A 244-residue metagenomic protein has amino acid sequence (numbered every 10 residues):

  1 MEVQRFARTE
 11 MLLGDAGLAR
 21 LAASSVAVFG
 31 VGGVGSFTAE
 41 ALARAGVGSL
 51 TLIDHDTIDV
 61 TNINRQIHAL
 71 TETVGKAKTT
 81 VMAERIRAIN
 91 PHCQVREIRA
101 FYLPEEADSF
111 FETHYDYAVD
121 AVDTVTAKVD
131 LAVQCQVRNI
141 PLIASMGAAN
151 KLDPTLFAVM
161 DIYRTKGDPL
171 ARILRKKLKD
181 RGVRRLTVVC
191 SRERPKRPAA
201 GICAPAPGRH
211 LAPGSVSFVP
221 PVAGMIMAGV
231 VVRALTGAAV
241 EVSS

Functional and structural regions predicted by a protein language model:
M1-A27: N-terminal charged helix/coil linker that caps or initiates catalytic domains
E2, T113-H114, V125-D130, V137 (+4 more regions): Glycine-rich phosphate/adenylate-binding loop
V28-G30, I53: Conserved N-terminal Rossmann-fold NAD(P)-binding element of oxidoreductases
V34: Hydrophobic/small residue at the entry helix of a nucleotide-binding pocket
R44-S49, V137: Conserved S-adenosyl-L-methionine
V47-N90: Glycine-rich phosphate-binding loop and adjoining beta1-alpha1-beta2 segment of Rossmann-like nucleotide-binding folds
R99-A107: Conserved SAM/SAH-binding loop
